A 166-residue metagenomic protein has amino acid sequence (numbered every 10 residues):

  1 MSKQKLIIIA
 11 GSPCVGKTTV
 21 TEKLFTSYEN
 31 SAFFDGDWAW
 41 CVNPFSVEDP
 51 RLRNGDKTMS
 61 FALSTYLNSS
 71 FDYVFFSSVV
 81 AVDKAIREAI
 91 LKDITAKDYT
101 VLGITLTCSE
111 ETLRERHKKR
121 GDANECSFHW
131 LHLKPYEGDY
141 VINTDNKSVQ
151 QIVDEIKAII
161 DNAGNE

Functional and structural regions predicted by a protein language model:
I9: Hydrophobic anchor at the beta1->P-loop junction of P-loop NTPases
S12: P-loop (Walker A) phosphate-binding loop of NTP-binding proteins
V15: ATP-binding Walker
T18: Walker A/P-loop
T21-S64: Conserved substrate/cofactor phosphate-moiety recognition/catalytic segment in nucleotide-dependent phosphotransferases
N54-K97: Glycine-rich phosphate-binding loop used to anchor ATP phosphates in small-molecule kinases, encompassing both
K97-H117: Conserved phosphate-donor/acceptor-positioning beta-strand/loop module used by diverse small-molecule
K118-I159, A163-E166: Small-molecule kinase domains that catalyze NTP-dependent phosphoryl transfer to phosphate-bearing small molecules
